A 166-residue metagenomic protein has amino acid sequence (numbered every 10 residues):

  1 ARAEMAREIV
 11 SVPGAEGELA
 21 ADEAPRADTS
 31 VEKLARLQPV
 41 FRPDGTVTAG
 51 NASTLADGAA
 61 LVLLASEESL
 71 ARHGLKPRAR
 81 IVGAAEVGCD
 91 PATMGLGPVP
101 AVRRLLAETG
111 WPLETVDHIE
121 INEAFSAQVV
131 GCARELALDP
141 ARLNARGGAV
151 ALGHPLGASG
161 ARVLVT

Functional and structural regions predicted by a protein language model:
A1-R72, E135, P140-R142: N-terminal extracellular/periplasmic Venus flytrap/periplasmic-binding protein-like
V12-E16, V82-A151: Active-site pocket-lining segment
P25, D44-A60, V82-E108, I121 (+1 more regions): Active-site pocket-shaping loop/turn-to-helix segments
V31-Q38, L61-E68, V82, V99-R103 (+3 more regions): Predominant activation on well-ordered alpha-helical scaffold segments within soluble catalytic domains
E68-R78, T109-L113: Phosphate-handling active-site elements
